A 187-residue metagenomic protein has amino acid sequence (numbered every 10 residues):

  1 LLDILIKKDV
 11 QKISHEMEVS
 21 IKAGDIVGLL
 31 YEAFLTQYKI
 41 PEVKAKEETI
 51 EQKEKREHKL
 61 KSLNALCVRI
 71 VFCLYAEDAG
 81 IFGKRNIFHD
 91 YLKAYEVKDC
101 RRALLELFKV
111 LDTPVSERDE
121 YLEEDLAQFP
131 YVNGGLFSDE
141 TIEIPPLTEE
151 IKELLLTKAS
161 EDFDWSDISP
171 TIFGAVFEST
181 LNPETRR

Functional and structural regions predicted by a protein language model:
L1-R187: Preference for the N-terminal adenyl/adenosyl cofactor-binding alpha/beta module
